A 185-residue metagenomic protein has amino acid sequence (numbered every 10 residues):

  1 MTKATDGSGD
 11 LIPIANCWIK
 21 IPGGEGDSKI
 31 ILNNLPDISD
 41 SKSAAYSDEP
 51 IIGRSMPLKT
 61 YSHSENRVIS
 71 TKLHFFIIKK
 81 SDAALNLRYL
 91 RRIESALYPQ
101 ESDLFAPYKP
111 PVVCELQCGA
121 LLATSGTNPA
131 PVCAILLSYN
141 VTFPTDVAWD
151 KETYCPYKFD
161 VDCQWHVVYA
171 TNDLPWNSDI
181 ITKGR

Functional and structural regions predicted by a protein language model:
M1-R185: Compositionally biased, intrinsically disordered low-complexity segments enriched in polar/Pro/Gly and often Gln
